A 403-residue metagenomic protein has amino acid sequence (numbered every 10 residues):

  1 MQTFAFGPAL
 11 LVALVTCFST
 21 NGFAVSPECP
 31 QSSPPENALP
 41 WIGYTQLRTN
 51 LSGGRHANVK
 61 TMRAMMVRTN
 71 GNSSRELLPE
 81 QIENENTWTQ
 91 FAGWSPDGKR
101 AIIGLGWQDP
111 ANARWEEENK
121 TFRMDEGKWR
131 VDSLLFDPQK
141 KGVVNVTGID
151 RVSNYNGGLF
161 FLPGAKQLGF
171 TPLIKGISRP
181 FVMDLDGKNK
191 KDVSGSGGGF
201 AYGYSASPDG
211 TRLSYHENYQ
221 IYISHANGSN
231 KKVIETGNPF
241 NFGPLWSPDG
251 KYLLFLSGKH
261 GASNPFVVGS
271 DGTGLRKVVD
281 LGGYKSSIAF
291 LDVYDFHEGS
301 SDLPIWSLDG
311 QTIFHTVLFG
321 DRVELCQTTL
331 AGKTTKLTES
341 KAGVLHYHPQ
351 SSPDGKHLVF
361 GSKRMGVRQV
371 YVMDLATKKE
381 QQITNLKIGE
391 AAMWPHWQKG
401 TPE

Functional and structural regions predicted by a protein language model:
M1-A9: Bacterial N-terminal signal peptides that target proteins for export
P8-S19: Bacterial N-terminal signal peptides
A13, A24-V25: Secretory pathway export signals and precursors
V25-E403: Sequence signature of WD/YWTD-type beta-propeller architectures
